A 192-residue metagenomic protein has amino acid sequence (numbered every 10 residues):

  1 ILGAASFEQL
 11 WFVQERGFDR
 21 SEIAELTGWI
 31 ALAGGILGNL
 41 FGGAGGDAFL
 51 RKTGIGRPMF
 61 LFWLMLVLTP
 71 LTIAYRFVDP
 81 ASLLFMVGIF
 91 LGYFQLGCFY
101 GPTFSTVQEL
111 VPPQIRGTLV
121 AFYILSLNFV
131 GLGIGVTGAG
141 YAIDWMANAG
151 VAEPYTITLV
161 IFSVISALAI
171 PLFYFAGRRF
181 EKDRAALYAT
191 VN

Functional and structural regions predicted by a protein language model:
I1-G42, L96-F104, G131-G140: Extracytoplasmic gate region of multi-pass secondary transporters
F12-V13, G45-G46, L50, G138-N148: Interfacial helix-cap and linker-helix signal at transmembrane-aqueous boundaries of multi-pass secondary transporters
D19, G56-M59, Y141-S166: A membrane-interface helix-boundary motif in multi-pass transporters
R20-A24, P113-Y123, Y155: Loop-to-transmembrane helix entry/capping segments in MFS-fold secondary transporters and related SLC/MFSD carriers
G35-N39, Q114-N148: A late C-terminal transmembrane helix in Major Facilitator Superfamily
D47-L64: Cytoplasmic membrane-interface "Motif A"-like loop-to-helix N-cap segments of 12-TM Major Facilitator Superfamily
T69-V78, V160-N192: Multi-pass alpha-helical transporter architecture, strongest for 12-TM Major Facilitator/SLC carriers used
S82-Y100: Hydrophobic core of transmembrane alpha-helices in multi-pass small-molecule transporters, especially MFS/SLC-type
